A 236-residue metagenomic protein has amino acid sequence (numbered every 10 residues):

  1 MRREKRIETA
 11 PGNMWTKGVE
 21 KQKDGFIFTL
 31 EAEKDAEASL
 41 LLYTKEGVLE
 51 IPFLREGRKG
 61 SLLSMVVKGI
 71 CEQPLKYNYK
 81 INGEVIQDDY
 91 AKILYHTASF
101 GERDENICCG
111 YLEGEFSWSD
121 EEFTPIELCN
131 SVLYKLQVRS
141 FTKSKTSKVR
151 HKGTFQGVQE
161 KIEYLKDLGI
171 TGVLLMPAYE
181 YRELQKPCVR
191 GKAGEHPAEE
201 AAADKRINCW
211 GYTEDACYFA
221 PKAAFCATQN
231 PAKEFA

Functional and structural regions predicted by a protein language model:
M1-I27, L49-E50, G57-G153: The feature marks proteins involved in alpha-glucan
E31-E37: Short proline/glycine-enriched turn/loop motifs at strand-loop junctions of beta-rich domains
S39-L41: Beta-strand signatures of extracellular beta-sandwich domains
V132-K135, G172-L175, C217-F219: Structural recognition of the beta-strand scaffold that forms the well-ordered cores of secreted hydrolase catalytic
S147-H151, Q185-A236: Aromatic- and acidic-residue-enriched carbohydrate-binding clefts of CAZyme catalytic domains
R150-Y164: Short secondary-structure subsegments characteristic of cysteine-rich extracellular domains
E160-A178: Catalytic domains of carbohydrate-active enzymes, especially glycoside hydrolases
Y181: Aromatic-lined carbohydrate-binding surfaces of glycoside hydrolases
